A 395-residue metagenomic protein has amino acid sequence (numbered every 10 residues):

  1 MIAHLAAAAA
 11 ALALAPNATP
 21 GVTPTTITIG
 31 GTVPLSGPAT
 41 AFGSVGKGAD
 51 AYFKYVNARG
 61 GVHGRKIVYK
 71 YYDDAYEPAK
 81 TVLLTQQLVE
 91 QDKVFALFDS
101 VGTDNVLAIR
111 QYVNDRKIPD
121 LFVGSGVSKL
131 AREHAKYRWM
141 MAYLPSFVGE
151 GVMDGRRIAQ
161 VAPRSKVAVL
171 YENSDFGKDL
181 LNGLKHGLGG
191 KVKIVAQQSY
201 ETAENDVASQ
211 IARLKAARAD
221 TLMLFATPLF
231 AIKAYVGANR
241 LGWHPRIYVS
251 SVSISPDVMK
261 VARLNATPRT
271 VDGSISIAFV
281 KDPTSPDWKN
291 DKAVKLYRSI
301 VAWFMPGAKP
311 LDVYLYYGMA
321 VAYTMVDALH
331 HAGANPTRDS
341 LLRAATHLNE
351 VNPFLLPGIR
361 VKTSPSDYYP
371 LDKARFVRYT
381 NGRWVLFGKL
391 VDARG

Functional and structural regions predicted by a protein language model:
M1-I27, R394-G395: Short, low-complexity disordered leader/linker segments with a strong preference for bacterial N-terminal type II
L14-G31, G61-K66, A159-S165, N335: Immediate post-signal peptide segment of exported/extracytoplasmic ligand-binding proteins
L14-N17, T28, A41-K47, A58-E133 (+2 more regions): Beta-alpha junction/loop-to-helix N-cap segments that form part of ligand/metal-binding clefts
N17-D50, Y72-A79, V101-G102, L170-K178 (+2 more regions): Extracytoplasmic "Venus flytrap"
A79-L83, V127-K129, Y137-G242, D287-W288: Extracellular/periplasmic Venus flytrap/periplasmic-binding protein
L88-V101, P119-G124, K166-Y171, R218-P228 (+3 more regions): Periplasmic-binding protein-like
A238-Y317, L390-A393: Extracellular/periplasmic periplasmic-binding protein-like sensory domains
W303-Y316, T324-W384: Segments of small-molecule ligand-sensing domains
